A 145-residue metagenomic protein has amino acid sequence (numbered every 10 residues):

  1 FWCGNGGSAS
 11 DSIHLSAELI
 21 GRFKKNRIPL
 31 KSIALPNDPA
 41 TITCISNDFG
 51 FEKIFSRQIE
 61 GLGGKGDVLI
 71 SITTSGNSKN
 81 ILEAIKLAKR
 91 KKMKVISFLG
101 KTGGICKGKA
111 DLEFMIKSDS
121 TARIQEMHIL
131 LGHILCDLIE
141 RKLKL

Functional and structural regions predicted by a protein language model:
F1-C3, K65-G76: A short, small-residue-rich loop immediately preceding and capping a beta-strand
F1-G63: Glycine-rich, small/polar surface segments that engage phosphate groups of diverse ligands
S8-I13, N77-A84: Short glycine/serine/threonine-rich phosphate/pyrophosphate-binding segments that cradle anionic phosphate groups
P36, T73, L99, F114-A122: Short beta->alpha connector loops at strand-helix junctions that form conserved, small/polar/Pro-enriched
G61, L69, A122-L145: A charged, well-structured terminal subsegment
G66, K92-M93: Glycine-centered short loops/turns at secondary-structure junctions
L69, V95, E113-F114: Short, well-ordered beta-strand core segments
S97-A110: Short, glycine/polar-rich helix-capping loops at beta-to-alpha or helix-loop-helix junctions that flank or form
